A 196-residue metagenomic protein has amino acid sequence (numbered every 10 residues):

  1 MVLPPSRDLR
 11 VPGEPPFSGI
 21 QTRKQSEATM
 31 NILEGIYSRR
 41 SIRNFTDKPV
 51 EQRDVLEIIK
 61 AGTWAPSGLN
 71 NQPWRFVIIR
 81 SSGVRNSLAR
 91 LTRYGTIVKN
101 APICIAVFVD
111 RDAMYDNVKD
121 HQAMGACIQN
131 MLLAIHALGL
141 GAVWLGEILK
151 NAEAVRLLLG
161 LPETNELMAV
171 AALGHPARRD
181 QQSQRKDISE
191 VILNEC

Functional and structural regions predicted by a protein language model:
V2-D8, E14-C196: Acidic, surface-exposed loops and disordered segments
